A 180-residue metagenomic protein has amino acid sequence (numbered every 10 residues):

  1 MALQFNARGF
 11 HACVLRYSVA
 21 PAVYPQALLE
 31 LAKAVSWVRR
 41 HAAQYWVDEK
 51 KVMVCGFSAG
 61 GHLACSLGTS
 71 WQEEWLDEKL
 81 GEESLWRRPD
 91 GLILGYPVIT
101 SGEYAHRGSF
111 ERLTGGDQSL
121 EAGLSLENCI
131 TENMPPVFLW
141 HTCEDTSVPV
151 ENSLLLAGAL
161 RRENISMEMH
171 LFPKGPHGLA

Functional and structural regions predicted by a protein language model:
M1-A2, C13-E49: Catalytic nucleophile-loop/oxyanion-hole region of alpha/beta-hydrolase and closely related hydrolase-like folds
N6-R16, E168: A fold-wide structural signal in alpha/beta-hydrolase
Y17-P21, I99-T100, P176: Alpha/beta-hydrolase active-site loop signature
K33-S109, E121-A122: Primarily recognizes the serine-hydrolase "nucleophile elbow" in alpha/beta-hydrolase and SGNH/GDSL folds
E78-E82, T114-C129, M134-P135: Active-site nucleophile elbow and catalytic-triad environment of alpha/beta-hydrolase enzymes
S101, E144-V148: Acidic catalytic loop of the alpha/beta-hydrolase fold
N133, L139-H141, D145: Short beta-strand/loop motif that positions the catalytic acidic residue of the alpha/beta-hydrolase fold
W140, V150-A180: C-terminal catalytic histidine-bearing segment of alpha/beta-hydrolase fold enzymes
